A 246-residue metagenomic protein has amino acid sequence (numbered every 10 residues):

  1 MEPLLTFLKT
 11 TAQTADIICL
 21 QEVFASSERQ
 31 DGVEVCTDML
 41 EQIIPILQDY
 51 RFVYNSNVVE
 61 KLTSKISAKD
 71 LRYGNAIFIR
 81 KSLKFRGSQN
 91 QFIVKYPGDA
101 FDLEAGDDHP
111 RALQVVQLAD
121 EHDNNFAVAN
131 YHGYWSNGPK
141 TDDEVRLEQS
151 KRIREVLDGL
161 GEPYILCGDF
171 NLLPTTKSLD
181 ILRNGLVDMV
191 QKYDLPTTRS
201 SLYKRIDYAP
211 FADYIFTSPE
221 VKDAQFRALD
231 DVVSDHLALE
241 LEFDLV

Functional and structural regions predicted by a protein language model:
M1-K9: N-terminal membrane-anchoring alpha-helices
L8-G32, F78, V116, N125-Y131 (+3 more regions): Active-site beta-strand/loop signature of hydrolases that rely on acidic residues for catalysis
V23-F24, V58-V59, K84, H132-Y134 (+2 more regions): Catalytic metal-binding/acid-base residues of hydrolase active sites
V23-N125, R227-D230: Structured beta-strand-rich core segments of catalytic domains in phosphoester-bond hydrolases
V33-L40, D143-K151: Charged helix-capping and loop-helix junction motifs
V33-V35, D49-I79, G161, N171-V233 (+1 more regions): Active site of divalent-metal-dependent phosphoester/diester hydrolases
R86-G87, N137-K140, P174-T176: Short acidic/glycine-rich loop or secondary-structure boundary segments that cap or lie
D120-E144: Metal-dependent phosphoester/phosphodiester hydrolase catalytic core
